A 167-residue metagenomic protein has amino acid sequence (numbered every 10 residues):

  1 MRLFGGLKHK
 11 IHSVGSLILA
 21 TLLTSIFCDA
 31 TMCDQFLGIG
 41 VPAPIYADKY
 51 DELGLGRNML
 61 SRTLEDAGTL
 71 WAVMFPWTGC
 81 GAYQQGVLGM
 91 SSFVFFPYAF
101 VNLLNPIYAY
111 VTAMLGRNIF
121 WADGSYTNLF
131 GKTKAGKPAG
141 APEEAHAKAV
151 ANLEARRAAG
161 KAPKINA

Functional and structural regions predicted by a protein language model:
R2-G5, Q35-Y50, T78-M90: Re-entrant/interfacial helical elements at transmembrane boundaries that shape and gate the permeation pathway
F4-I45: Hydrophobic alpha-helical transmembrane segments of multi-pass integral membrane proteins, predominantly secondary
G15-D29, L53-M74, P97-L104: Alpha-helical transmembrane segments of multi-pass membrane proteins
D29, D34, D48-D51, D66 (+2 more regions): Acidic-enriched, low-complexity/disordered segments with a strong bias for Aspartate over Glutamate
G38, G81-A167: Juxtamembrane and boundary regions of transmembrane helices in multi-pass small-molecule transporters and channels
D51-L55, V111-T112: Juxtamembrane membrane-interface segments at transmembrane alpha-helix termini
